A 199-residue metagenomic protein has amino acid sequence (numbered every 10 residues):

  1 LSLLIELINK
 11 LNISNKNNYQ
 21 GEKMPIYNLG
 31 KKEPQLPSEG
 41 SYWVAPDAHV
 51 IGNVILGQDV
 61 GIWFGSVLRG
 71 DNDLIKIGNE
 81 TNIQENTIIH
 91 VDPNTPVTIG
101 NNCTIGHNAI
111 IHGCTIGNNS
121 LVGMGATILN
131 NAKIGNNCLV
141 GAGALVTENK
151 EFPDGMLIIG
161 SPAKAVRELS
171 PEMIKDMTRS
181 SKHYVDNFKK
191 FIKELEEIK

Functional and structural regions predicted by a protein language model:
L4-I5, V140: N-terminal hydrophobic alpha-helix used for membrane targeting or insertion
I5, Q20-G21, P46, Q58 (+1 more regions): Intrinsic disorder/low-complexity signal
I5-K23: Short, Lys/Arg-enriched N-terminal segments with co-localized hydrophobic residues within the first ~10-30 amino acids
Y19-E39, D71, I77-N79, E85-N86 (+2 more regions): Glycine-rich hexapeptide-repeat left-handed beta-helix
P37-N82, N86-V91: A positional/architectural concept
